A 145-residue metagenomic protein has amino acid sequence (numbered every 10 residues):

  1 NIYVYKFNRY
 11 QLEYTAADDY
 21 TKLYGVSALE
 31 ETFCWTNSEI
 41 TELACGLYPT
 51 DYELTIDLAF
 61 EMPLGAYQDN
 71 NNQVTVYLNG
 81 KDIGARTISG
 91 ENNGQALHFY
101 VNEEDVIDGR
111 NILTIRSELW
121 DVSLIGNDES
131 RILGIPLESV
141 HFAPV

Functional and structural regions predicted by a protein language model:
N1-V145: C-terminal luminal/periplasmic domains and tails of membrane-associated envelope-modifying transferases
